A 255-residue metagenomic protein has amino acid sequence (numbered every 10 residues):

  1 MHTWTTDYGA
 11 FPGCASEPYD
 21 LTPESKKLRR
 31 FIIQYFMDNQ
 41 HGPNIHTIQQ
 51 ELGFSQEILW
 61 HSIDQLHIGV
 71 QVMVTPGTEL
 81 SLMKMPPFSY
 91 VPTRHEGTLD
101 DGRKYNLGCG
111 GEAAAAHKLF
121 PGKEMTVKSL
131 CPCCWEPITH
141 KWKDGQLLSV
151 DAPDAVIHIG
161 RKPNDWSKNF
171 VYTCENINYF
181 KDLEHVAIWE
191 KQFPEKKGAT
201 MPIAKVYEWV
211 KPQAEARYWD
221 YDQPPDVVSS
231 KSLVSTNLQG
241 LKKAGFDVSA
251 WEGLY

Functional and structural regions predicted by a protein language model:
H2-F31: Short alpha-helical segments that sit at the start of domains
P18-D20, E24, P92, K197-T200 (+1 more regions): Intrinsically disordered, low-complexity terminal tails/loops enriched in metal-binding residues
Y19-S25, P76-D100: Short, cationic-aromatic polyanion-contact patches
R30-D38: Short, amphipathic alpha-helical "recognition" segments used to contact nucleic acids or chromatin
D38-E51: Short acidic, hydrophobic short linear motifs in intrinsically disordered regions
G53-I68: Short amphipathic alpha-helical interaction segments
H67-T78: A short, conserved structural fragment
D100, N106-V228: Mid-protein regulatory/catalytic core that forms ligand/cofactor-binding pockets and protein-protein interaction
